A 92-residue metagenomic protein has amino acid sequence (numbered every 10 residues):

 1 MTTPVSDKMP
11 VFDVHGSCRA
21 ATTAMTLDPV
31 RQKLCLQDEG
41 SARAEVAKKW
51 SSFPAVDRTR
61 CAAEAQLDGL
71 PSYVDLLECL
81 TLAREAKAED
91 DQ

Functional and structural regions predicted by a protein language model:
M1-Q92: Mitochondrial intermembrane space
